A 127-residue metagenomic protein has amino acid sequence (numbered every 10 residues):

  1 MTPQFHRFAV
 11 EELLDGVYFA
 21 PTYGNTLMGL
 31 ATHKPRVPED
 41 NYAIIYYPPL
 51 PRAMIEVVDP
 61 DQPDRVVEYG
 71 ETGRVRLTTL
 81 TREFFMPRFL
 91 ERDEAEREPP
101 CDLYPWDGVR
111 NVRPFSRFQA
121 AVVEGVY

Functional and structural regions predicted by a protein language model:
M1-Y127: Active-site glycine/GP-rich loop and adjacent strand/helix microenvironment that borders small-molecule binding pockets
